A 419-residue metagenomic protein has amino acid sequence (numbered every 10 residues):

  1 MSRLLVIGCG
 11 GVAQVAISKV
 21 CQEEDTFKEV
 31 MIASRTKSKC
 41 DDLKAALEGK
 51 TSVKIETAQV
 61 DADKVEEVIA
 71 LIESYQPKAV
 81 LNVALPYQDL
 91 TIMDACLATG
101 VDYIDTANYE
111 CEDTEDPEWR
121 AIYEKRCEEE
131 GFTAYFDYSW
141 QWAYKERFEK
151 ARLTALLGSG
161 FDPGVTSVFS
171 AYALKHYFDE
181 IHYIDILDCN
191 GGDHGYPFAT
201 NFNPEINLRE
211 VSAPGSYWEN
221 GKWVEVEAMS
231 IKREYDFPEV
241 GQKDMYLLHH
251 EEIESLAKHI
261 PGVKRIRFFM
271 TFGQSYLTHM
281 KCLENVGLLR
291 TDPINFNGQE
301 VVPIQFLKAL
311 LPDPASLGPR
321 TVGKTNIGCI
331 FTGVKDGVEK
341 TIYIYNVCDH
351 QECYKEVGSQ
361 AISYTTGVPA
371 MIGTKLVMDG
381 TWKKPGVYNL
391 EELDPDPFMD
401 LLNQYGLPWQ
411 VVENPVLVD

Functional and structural regions predicted by a protein language model:
L4-G11: Conserved N-terminal Rossmann-fold NAD(P)-binding element of oxidoreductases
Q14: Residues forming the Rossmann-fold NAD(P)(H) cofactor-binding site
E29-M31: Short beta-strand element of Class I
R35-K39: Helix N-cap at the beta1-alpha1 junction of Rossmann-like dinucleotide-binding domains, i.e., the first residues
K50-K64: Rossmann-fold cofactor-recognition segment
V60-P77, A84, Q88: Conserved Rossmann-fold cofactor-binding substructure of NAD(P)-dependent oxidoreductases
A107-L153: Rossmann-fold NAD(P)-binding glycine/threonine-rich loop
K175-D419: C-terminal catalytic/substrate-binding lobe primarily of soluble NAD(P)-dependent oxidoreductases
